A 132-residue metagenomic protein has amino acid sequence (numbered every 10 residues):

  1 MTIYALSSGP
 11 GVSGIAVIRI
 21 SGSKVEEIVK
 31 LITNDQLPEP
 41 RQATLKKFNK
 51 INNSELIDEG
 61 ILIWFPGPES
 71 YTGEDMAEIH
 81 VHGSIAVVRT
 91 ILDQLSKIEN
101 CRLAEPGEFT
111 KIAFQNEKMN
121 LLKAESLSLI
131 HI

Functional and structural regions predicted by a protein language model:
M1-L129: A glycine-rich (often HGG/GG-containing) alpha/beta subdomain
